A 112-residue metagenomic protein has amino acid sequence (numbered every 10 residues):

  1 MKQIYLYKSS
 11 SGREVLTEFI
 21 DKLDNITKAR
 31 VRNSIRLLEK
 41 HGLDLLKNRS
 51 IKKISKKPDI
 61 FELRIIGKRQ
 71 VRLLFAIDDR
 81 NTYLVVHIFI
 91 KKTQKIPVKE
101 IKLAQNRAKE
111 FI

Functional and structural regions predicted by a protein language model:
M1-Q70, D79-T82, K91-I112: Basic, Lys/Arg-enriched alpha-helical interface segments
V86: Conserved catalytic cores of phosphodiester-cleaving nucleases, focusing on short active-site segments
